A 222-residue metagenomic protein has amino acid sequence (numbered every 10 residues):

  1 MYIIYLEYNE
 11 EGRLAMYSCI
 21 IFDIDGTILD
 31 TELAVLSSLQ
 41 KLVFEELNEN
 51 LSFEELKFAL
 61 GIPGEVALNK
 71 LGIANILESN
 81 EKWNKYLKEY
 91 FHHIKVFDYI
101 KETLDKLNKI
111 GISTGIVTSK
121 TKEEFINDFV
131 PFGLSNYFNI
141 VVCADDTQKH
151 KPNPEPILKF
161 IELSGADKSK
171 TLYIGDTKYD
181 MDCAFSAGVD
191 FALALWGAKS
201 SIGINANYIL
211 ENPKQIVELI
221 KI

Functional and structural regions predicted by a protein language model:
Y2, Y8-N9, M16-I20, T121-K122 (+1 more regions): Asp-based, Mg2+/Mn2+-dependent phosphohydrolase catalytic module
Y2-I3, G111: Generic short N-terminal amphipathic or hydrophobic helices
Y17-E102, K106, I110: N-terminal helical cap/lid subdomain that shapes the substrate entry/recognition surface in HAD-like hydrolases
T27, T118, D176: Conserved G/P- and acidic residue-centered "switch" motifs that form tight phosphate/ATP-binding loops in soluble
D30, I116-T118, L193: Hydrophobic residues in well-ordered beta-strands that form the structural core
N48-E49, I112, A166, V189: Short glycine/serine/threonine/alanine-rich loop segments
I100-F129: Substrate-recognition element of Asp-dependent hydrolases with the DxDx(T/V) motif
